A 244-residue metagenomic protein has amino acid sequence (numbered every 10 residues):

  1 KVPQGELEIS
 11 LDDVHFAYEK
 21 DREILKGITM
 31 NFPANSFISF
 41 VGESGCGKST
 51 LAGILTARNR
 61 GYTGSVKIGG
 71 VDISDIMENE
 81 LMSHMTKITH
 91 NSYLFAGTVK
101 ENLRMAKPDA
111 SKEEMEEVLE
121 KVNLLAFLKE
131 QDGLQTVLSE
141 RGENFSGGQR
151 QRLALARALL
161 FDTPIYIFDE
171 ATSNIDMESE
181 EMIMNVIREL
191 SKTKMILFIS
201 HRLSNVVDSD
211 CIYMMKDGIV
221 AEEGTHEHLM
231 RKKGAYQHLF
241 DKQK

Functional and structural regions predicted by a protein language model:
V2-K244: ABC-type nucleotide-binding domain
